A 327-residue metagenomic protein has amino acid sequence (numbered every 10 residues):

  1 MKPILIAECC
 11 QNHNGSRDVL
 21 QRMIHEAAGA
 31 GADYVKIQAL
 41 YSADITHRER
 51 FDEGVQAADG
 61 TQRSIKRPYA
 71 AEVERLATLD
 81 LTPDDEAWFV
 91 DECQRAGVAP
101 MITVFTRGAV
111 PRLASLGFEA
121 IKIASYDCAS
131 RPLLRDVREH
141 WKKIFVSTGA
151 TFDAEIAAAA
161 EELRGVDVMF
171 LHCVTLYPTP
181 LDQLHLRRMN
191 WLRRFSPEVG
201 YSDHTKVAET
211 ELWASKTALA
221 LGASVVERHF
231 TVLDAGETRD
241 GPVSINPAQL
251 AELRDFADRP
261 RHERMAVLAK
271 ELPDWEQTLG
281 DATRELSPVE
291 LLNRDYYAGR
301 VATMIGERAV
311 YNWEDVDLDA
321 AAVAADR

Functional and structural regions predicted by a protein language model:
M1-R327: Catalytic cores and adjacent flexible loops of soluble metabolic enzymes that perform enolate/carbanion chemistry on
